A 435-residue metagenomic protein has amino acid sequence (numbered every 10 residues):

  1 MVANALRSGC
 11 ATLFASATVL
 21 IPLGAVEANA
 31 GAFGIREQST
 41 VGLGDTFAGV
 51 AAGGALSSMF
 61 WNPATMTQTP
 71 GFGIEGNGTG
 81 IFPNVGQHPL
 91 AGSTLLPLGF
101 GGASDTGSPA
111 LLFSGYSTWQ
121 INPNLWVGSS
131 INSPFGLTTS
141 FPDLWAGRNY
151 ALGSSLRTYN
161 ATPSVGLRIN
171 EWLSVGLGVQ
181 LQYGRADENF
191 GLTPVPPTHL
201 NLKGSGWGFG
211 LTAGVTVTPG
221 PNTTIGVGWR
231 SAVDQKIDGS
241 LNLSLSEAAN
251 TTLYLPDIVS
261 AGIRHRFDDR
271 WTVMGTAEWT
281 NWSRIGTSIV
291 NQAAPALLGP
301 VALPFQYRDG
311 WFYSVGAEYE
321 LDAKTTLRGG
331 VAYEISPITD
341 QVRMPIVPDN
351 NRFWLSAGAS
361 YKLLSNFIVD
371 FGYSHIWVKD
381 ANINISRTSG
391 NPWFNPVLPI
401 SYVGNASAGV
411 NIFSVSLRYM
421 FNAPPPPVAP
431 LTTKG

Functional and structural regions predicted by a protein language model:
M1-F14: Bacterial N-terminal signal peptides that target proteins for export
A17-A28: C-terminal segment of classical bacterial N-terminal signal peptides
V19-I21, G54, K362: Short N-terminal alpha-helical targeting/association segments
N29-L43, G71, Q87-G102, P109-G435: Outer-membrane beta-barrel porins/channels
G44-V50, G73-P83: Short strand-turn segments of transmembrane beta-barrel domains in outer membranes, especially the first one or two
F47-A55, F100-D105: Asp/Glu-centered strand-loop micro-motifs enriched in Gly/Pro and often flanked by an aromatic residue
V50-G54, M59-F72, S117-I121, I169: Outer-membrane beta-barrel pore proteins
